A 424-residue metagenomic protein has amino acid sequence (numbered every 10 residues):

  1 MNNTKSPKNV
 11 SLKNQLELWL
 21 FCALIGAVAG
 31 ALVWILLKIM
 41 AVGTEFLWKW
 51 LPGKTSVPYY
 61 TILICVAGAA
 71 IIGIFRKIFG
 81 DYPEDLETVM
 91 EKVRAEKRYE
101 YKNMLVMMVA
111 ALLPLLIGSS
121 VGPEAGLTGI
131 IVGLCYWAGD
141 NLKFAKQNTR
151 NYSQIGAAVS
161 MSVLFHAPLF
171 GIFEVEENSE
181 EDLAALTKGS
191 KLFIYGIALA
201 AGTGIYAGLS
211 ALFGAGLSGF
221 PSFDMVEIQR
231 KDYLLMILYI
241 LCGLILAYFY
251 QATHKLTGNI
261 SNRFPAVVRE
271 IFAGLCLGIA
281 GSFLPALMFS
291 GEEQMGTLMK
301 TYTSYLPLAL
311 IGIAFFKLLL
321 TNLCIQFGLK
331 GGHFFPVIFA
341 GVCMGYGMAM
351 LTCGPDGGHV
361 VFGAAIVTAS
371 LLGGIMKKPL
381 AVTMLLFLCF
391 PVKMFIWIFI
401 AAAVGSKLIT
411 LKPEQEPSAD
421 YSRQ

Functional and structural regions predicted by a protein language model:
M1-Q424: Alpha-helical transmembrane segments and immediately membrane-proximal extracytoplasmic
